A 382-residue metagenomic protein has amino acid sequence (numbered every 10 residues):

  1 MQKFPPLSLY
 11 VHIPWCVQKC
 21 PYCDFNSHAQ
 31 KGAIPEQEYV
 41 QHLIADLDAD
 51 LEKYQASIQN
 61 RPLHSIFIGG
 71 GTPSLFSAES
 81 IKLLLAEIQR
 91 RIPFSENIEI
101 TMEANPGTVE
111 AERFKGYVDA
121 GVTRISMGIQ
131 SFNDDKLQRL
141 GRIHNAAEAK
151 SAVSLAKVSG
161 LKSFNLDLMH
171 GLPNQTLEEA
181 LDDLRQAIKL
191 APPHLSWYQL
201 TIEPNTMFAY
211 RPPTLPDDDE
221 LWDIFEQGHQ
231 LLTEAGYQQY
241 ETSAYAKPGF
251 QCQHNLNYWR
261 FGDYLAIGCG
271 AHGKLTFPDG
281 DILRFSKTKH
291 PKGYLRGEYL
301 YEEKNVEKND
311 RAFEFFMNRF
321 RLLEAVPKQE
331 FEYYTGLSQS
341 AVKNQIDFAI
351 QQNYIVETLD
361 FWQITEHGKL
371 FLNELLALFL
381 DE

Functional and structural regions predicted by a protein language model:
F4-P6, S27-Y54, R61-L337: C-terminal scaffold of the Radical SAM
L9-H12: Short active-site neighborhood of thiol/selenol oxidoreductases, capturing the structured segment around
P14-S27: Local cysteine-cluster metal-coordination motifs and their immediate loop/turn environment, predominantly Fe-S cluster
G336-F348: Short amphipathic alpha-helical interaction segments
I350-D360: A short, conserved structural fragment
W362-K369: Basic, amphipathic "hinge/linker" alpha-helix immediately C-terminal to the N-terminal HTH DNA-binding motif
K369-E382: Short, amphipathic alpha-helical interaction segments positioned at domain boundaries
